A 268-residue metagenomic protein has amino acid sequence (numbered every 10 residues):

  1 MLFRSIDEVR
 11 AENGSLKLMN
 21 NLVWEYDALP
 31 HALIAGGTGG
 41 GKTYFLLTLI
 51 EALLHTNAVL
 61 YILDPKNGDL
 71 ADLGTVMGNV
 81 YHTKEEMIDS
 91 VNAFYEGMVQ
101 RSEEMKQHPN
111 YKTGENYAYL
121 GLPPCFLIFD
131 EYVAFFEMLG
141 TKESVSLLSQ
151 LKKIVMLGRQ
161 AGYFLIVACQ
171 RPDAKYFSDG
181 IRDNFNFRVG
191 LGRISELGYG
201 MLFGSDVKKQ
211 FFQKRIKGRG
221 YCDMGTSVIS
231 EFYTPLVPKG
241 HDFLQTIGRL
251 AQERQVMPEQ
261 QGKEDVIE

Functional and structural regions predicted by a protein language model:
F3-K106, C125-F126, V133-I194, F203 (+4 more regions): P-loop NTPase catalytic phosphate-binding loop
K17, G114-Y117, Y221-D223, F243 (+1 more regions): Polar low-complexity intrinsically disordered regions enriched in Ser/Thr and small residues
E103-P124: Short helix/loop segment immediately N-terminal to the Walker
G198-G200: Conserved beta-strand-loop-alpha-helix hinge in the C-terminal portion of ABC ATPase nucleotide-binding domains
V207-G225: Conserved C-terminal "switch" segment of AAA+ ATPases
S227-E231: Short, mixed charged/polar active-site loops that provide acid/base catalysis or chelate metal/phosphate cofactors
V256-E264: Phosphate-handling catalytic cores of nucleic-acid transaction enzymes
